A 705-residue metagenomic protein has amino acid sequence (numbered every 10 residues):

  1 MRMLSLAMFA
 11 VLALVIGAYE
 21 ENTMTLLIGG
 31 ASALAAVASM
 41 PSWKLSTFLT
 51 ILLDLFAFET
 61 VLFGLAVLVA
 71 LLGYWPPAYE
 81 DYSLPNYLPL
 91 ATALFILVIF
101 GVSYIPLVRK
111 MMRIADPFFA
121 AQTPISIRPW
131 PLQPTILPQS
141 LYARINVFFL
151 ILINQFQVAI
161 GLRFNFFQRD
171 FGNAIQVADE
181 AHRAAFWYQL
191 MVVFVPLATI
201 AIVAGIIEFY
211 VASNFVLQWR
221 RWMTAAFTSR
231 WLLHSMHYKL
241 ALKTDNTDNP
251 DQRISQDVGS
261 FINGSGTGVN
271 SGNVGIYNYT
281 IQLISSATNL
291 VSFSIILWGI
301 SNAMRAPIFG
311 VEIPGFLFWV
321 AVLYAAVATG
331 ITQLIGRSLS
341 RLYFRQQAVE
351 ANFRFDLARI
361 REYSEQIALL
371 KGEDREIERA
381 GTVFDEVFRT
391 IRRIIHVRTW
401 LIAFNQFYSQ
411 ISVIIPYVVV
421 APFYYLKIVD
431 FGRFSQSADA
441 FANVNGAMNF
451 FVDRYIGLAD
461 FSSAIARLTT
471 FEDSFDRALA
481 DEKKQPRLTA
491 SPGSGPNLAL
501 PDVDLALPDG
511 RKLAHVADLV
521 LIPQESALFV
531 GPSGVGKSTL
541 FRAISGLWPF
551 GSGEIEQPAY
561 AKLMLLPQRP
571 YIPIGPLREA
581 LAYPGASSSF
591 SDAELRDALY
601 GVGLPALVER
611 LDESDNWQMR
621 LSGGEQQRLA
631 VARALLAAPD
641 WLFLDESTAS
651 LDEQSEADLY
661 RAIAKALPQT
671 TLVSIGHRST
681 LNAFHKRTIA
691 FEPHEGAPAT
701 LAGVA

Functional and structural regions predicted by a protein language model:
M1-G161, D170-F194, E208, A212 (+6 more regions): Membrane-integrated ABC transporters
L152, N165, P196, I200-I207 (+4 more regions): A hydrophobic transmembrane-helix motif
V177-A181, N214-L217, F227-V258, F353-R379 (+2 more regions): Short intracellular "coupling" helices and adjacent cytoplasmic loop segments at the cytosolic face of multi-pass
F215, G336-R341, R345, A351 (+4 more regions): Cytosolic ends of transmembrane helices, especially the final helix of ABC transmembrane type-1 domains
D245-T247, A466, E472-L528, S552-A559 (+2 more regions): Primarily ABC-family ATPase nucleotide-binding module
S538-L547: Short, conserved post-Walker A segment of ABC-type ATPase nucleotide-binding domains
A543, A580, E613-A705: ABC-family ATPase nucleotide-binding domain "signature/switch" substructure
P570-N616: Conserved "ABC signature" C-loop
